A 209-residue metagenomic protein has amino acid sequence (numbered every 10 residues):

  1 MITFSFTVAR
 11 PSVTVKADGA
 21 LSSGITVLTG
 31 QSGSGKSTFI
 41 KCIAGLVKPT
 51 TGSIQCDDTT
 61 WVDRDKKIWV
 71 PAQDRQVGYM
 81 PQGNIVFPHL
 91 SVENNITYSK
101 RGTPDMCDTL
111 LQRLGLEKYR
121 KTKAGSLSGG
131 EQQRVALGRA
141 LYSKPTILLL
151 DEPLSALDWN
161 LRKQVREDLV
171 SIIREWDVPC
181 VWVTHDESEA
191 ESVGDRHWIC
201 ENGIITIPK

Functional and structural regions predicted by a protein language model:
W61-Y79: ABC ATPase NBD coupling module
V62, P104-Y119, V170-S171: Conserved ABC ATPase "signature" region
K123-L127, E131-Q133: Conserved ABC ATPase signature
L137: Hydrophobic anchor residue at the start of the ABC signature
Y142-T146: A short, proline-enriched helix->beta-strand linker immediately N-terminal to the Walker B motif in ABC-type P-loop
L148-E152: Catalytic Walker B motif of ABC-type/P-loop ATPase nucleotide-binding domains
D177-V183: Conserved H-loop
